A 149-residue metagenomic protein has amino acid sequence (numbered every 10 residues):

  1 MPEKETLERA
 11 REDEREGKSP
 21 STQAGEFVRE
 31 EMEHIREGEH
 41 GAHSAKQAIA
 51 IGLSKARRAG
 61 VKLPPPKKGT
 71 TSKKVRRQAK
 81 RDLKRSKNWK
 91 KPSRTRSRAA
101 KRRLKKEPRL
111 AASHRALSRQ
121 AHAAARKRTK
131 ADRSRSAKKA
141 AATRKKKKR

Functional and structural regions predicted by a protein language model:
M1-R149: A charge-rich, low-complexity, intrinsically flexible signal that marks solvent-exposed coils, linkers, repeats
